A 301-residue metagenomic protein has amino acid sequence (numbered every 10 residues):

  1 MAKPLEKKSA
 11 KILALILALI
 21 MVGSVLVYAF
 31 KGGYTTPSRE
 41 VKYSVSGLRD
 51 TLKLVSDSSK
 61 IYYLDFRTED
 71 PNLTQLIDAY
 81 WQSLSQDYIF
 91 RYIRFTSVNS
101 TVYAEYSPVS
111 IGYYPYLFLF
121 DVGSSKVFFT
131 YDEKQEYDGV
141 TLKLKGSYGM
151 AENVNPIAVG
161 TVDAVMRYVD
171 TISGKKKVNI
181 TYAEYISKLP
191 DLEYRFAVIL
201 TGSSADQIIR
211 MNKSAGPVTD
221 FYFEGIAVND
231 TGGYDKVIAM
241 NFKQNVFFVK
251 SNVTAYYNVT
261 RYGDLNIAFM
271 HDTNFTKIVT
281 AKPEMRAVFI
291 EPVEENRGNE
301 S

Functional and structural regions predicted by a protein language model:
M1-R39, I157, S301: Secretory targeting signatures
Y28-Y131, E136, S187-A205, T260-S301: Structural boundary/hinge residues at secondary-structure and domain interfaces
V41-V55, I61-Y63, D87-R94, Y137-K236 (+1 more regions): An internal, short helix-loop-strand segment that often contains or flanks glycine-aspartate motifs
Y80-L84, A215, V253: Hydrophobic, Leu/Ile/Phe/Ala-enriched alpha-helical segments that form helix-helix packing faces
V122-G123, K145-S147, T161-A164, A239-Q244 (+1 more regions): Secondary-structure transition/turn motif
K126-Y137, D163-G174, N241-Y256: Surface-exposed flexible segments
T219-M270, F275: C-terminal interaction module
